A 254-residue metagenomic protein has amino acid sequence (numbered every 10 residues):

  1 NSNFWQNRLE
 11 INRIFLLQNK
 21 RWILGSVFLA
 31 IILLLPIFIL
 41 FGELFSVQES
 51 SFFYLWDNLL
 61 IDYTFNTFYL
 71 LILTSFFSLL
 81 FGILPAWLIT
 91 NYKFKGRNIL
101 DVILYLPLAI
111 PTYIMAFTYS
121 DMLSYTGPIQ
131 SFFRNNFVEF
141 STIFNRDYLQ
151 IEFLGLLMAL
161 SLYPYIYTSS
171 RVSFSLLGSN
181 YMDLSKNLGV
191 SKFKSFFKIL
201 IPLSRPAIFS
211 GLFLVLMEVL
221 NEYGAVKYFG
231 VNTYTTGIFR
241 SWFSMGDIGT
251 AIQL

Functional and structural regions predicted by a protein language model:
N1-L16: Short, Lys/Arg-rich, polar N-terminal cytosolic tail immediately upstream of the first transmembrane signal-anchor
R8, N12, S50-W56: A short amphipathic helical element positioned immediately N-terminal to and/or at the very start of a transmembrane
L17-V47, N58-F174, L203-Y223, A251-Q253: Membrane-water interface segments at the C-terminal ends of transmembrane alpha-helices in multi-pass inner-membrane
S50-Y54, D101, R134-V138, S179-N187 (+2 more regions): Short amphipathic alpha-helical coupling elements at transmembrane boundaries
K95, V190-S191: Short coil/turn motifs that cap or connect alpha-helices
L188-V190, P202: Glycine/proline-centered hinge or cleavage motifs at structural transition points of membrane proteins
K194-S195: Helix-loop-helix "hairpin" substructures at the membrane interface of multi-pass membrane proteins
Y223-L254: Interhelical loop and adjacent transmembrane-helix boundary motif in polytopic membrane transport permeases
